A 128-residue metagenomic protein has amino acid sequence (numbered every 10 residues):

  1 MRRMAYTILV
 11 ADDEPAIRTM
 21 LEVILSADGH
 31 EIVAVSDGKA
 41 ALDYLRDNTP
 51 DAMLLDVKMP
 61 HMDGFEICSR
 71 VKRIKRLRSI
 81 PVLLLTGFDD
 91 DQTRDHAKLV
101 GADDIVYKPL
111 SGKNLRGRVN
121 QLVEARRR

Functional and structural regions predicted by a protein language model:
T19-A27: Charged docking surfaces used in two-component/phosphorelay signaling
G29-S36, Y44: Short hydrophobic/Thr-rich beta-strand motif most characteristic of the beta2 strand and flanking loop of CheY-like
N48-L54: Active-site beta3 strand of CheY-like receiver
M59: Receiver (REC) domain active-site loop signature in two-component systems and cognate sites in sensor histidine kinases
Q92, L110-V119: C-terminal output helix
D103: Short, glycine/charged-rich "phosphate-handling" switch motifs in NTP-dependent and phosphotransfer domains
